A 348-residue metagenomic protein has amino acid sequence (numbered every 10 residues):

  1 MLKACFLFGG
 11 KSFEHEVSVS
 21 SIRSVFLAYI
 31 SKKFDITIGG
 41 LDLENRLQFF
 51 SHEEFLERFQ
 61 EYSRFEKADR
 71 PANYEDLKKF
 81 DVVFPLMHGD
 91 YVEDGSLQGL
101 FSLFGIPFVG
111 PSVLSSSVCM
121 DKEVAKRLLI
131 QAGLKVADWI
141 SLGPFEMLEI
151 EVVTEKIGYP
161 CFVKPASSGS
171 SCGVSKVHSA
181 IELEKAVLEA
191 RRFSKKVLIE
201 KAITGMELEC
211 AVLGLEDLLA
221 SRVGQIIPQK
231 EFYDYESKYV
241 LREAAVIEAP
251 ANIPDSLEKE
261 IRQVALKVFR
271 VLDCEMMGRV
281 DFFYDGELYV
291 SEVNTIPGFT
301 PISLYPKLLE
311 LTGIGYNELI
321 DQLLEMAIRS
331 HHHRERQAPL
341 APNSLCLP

Functional and structural regions predicted by a protein language model:
M1-L7, L241-P250, L304: A short small-residue
M1-V109, V113-L114, V118-M120, V124 (+2 more regions): ATP-binding N-terminal substructure of ATP-dependent carboxylate-amine bond-forming enzymes
L2, P254-P348: ATP-dependent carboxylate activation and anion-phosphoryl transfer catalytic cores that bind Mg-ATP to form
L2-F8, S12-F13, S20, I36 (+2 more regions): Active-site nucleotide/adenylate-binding loops and adjacent lid/helix of ATP-dependent enzymes
E53-E57, R127-L128, E155-I157, A180 (+2 more regions): Short, hinge-like loop/turn segments at secondary-structure boundaries
G99-F108, S179, E184, T312: A glycine- and small-aliphatic-rich helix-loop capping segment at beta-alpha/alpha-beta transitions that lines
H178-Q263, Y284-Y289: Phosphate-binding site of ATP-dependent enzymes
